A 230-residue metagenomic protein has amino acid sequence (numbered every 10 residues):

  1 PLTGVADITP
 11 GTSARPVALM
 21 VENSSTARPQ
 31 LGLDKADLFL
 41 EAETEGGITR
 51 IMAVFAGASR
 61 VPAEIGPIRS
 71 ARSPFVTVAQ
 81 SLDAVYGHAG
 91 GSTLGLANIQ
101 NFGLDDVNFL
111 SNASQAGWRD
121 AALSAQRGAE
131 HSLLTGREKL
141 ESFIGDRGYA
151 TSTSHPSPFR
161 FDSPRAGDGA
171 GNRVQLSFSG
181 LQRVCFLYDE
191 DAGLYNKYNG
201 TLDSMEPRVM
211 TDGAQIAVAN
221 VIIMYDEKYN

Functional and structural regions predicted by a protein language model:
L2-L38, E45-N230: A surface/extracellular/periplasmic glyco- and lipid-processing/surface-interacting theme
